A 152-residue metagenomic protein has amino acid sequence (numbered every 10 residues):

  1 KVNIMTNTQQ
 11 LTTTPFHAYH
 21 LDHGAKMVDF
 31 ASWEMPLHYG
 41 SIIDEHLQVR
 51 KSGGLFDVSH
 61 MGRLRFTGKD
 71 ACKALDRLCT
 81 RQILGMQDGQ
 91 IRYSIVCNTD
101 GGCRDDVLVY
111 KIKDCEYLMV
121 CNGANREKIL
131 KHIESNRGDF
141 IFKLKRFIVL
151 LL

Functional and structural regions predicted by a protein language model:
V2-L152: Basic, glycine/lysine-rich polyanion-binding surfaces/domains
